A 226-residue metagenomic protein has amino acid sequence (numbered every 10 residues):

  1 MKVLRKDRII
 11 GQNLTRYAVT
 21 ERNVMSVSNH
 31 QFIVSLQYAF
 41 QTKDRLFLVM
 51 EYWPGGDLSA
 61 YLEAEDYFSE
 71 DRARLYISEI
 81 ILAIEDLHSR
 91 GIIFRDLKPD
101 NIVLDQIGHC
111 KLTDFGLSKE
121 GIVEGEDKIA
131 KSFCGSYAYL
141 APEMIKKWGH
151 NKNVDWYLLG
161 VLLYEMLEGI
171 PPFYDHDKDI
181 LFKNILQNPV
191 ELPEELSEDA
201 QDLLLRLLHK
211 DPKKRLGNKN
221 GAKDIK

Functional and structural regions predicted by a protein language model:
V3-S28: Conserved N-lobe beta3->alphaC-helix segment of eukaryotic protein kinase catalytic domains
Y38-A39: A short, aromatic-enriched beta-strand patch in the conserved N-lobe beta-sheet of the protein kinase catalytic domain
D44-D57, Y61: Conserved short submotifs of the Hanks-type protein kinase catalytic core that shape the nucleotide-binding pocket
Y76-I77: Activation segment signature within eukaryotic-like protein kinase domains
E143-N153: Conserved end of the kinase activation segment
E168-P171: Structural helix C-cap motif within protein kinase domains
